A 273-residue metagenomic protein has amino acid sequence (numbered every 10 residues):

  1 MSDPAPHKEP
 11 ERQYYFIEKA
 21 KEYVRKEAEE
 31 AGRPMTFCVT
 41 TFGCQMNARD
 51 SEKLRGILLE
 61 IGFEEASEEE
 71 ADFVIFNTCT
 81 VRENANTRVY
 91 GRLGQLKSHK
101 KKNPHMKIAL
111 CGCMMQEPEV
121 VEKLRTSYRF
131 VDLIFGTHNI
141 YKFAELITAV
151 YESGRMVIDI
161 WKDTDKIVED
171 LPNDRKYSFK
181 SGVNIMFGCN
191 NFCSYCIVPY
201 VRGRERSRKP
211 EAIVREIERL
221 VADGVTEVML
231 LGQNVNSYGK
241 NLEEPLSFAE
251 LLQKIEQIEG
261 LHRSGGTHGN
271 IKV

Functional and structural regions predicted by a protein language model:
M1-S237, Q253: Proteins enriched for Cys/Gly/acidic motifs involved in redox and nucleic-acid/cofactor modification
N84-L93, K240-V273: Conserved AdoMet/S-adenosylmethionine-binding subsite of the radical SAM
